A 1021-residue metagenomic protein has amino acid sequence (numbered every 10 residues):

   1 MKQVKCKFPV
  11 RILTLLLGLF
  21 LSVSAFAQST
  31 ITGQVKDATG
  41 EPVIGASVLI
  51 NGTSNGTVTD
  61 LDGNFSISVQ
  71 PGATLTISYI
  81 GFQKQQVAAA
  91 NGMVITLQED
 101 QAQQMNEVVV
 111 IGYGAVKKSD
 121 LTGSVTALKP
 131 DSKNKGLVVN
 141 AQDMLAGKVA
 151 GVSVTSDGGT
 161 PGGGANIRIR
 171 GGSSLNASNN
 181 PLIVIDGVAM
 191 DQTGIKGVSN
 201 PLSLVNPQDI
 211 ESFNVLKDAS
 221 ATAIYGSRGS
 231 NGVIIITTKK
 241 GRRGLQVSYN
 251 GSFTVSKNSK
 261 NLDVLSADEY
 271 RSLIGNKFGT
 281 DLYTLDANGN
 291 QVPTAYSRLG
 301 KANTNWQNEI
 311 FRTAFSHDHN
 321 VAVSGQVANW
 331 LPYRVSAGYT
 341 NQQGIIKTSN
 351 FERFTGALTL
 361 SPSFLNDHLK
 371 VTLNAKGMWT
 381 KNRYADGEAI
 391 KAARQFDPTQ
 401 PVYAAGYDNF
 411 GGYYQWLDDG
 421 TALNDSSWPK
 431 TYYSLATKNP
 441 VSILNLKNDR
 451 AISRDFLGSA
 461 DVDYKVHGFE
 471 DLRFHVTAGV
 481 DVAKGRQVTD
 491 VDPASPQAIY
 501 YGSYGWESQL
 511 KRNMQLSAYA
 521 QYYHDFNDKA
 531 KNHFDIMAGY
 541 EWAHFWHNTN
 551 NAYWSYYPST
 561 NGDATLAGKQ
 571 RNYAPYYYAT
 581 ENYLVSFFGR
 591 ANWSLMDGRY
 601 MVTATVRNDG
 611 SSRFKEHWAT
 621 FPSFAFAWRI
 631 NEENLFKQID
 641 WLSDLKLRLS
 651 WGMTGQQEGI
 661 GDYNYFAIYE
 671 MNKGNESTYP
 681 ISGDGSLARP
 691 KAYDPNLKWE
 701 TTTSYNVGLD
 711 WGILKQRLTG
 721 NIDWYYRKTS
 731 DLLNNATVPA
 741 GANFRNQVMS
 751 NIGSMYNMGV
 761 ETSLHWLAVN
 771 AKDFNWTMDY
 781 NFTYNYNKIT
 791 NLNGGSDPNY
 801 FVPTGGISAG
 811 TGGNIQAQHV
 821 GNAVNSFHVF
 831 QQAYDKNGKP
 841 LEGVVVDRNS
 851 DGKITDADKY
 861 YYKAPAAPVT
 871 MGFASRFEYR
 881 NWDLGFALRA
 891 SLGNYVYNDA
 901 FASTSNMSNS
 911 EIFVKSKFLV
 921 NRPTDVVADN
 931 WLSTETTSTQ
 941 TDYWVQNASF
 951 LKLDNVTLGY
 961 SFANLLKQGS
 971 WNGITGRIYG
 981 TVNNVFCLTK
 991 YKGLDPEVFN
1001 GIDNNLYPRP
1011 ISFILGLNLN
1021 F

Functional and structural regions predicted by a protein language model:
M1-F364, L369-M378, D386, L457-G458 (+3 more regions): Short, small/polar-rich motifs associated with maturation and membrane association, primarily at protein termini
N166, Q208-E211, T222, G229-S256 (+11 more regions): Transmembrane beta-barrel strand/turn architecture of Gram-negative outer membrane proteins
S248-G300, N551, S750, Y756 (+2 more regions): Conserved small-residue
D268-A302, K391-S442, D492-Y504, W546-P575 (+7 more regions): Surface-exposed loop/turn segments flanking beta-strands in extracellular/periplasmic regions
V292-A295, V441, R571, K839 (+1 more regions): Extracytoplasmic gating/loop element in the C-terminal half of outer-membrane beta-barrel translocons and assembly
Y296-S324, A328, D492, Q497-R599 (+2 more regions): Outer-membrane beta-barrel transmembrane domain signature of Gram-negative proteins, especially the mid-to-C-terminal
W306-E309, Q342-I346, T359, A385 (+10 more regions): Extracellular loop and loop/strand-boundary signature of outer-membrane beta-barrel proteins
G568-F588, N675-T719, V748-A771, A864-T870 (+1 more regions): Outer-membrane beta-barrel signature, preferentially recognizing the C-terminal barrel domain of Gram-negative
